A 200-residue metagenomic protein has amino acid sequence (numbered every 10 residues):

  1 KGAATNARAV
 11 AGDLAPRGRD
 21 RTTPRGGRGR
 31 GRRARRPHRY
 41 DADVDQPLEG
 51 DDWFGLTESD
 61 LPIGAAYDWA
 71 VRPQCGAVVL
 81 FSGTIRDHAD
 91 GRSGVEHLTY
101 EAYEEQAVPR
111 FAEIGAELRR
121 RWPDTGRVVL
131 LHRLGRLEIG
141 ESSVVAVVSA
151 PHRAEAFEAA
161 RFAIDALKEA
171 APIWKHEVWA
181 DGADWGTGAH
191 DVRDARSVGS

Functional and structural regions predicted by a protein language model:
K1-A42: Compositionally biased, low-complexity flexible segments
D43-S143, S149-P151, F157-R161, D165-S200: N-terminal, polar/charged subdomain of small-to-medium soluble alpha/beta proteins
